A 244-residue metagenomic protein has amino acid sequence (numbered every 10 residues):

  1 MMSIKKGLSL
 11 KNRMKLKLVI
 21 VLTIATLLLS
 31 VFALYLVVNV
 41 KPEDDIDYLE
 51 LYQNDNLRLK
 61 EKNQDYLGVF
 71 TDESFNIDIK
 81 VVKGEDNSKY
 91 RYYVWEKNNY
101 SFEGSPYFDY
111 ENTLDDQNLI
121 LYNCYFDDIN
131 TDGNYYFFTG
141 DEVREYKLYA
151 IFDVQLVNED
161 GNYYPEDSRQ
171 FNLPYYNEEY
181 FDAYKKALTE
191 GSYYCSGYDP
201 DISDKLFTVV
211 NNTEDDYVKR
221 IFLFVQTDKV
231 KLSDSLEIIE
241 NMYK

Functional and structural regions predicted by a protein language model:
M1-L16: N-terminal Lys/Arg-rich, disordered targeting/topogenic segments
K5-L8, V31, Y35-V38, P42 (+1 more regions): Sequence termini and other peripheral, non-core segments
M14, L18-V21, R58, P200: Generic detector of short alpha-helix boundary/capping microenvironments and adjacent low-complexity segments
V19-Y35: Hydrophobic membrane-insertion alpha-helices, especially the h-region of bacterial N-terminal signal peptides
N39-K244: Solvent-exposed, non-transmembrane regions of membrane-associated and secreted proteins
